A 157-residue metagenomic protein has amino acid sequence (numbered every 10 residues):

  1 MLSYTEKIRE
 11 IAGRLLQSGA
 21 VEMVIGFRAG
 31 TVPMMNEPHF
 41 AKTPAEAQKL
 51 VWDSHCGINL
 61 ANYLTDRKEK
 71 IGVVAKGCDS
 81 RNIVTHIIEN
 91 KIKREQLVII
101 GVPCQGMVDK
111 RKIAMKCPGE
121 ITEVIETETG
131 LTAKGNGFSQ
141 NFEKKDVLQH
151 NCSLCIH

Functional and structural regions predicted by a protein language model:
M1-H157: Iron-sulfur-associated redox domains of electron-transfer enzymes in respiratory and anaerobic energy metabolism
